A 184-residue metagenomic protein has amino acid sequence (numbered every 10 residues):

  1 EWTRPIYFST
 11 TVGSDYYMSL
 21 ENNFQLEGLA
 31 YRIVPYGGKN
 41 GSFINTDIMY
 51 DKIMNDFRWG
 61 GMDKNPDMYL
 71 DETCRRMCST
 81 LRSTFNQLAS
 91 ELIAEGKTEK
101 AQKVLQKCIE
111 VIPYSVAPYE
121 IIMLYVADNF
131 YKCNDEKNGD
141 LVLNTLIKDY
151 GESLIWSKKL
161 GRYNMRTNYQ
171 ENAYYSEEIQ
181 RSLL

Functional and structural regions predicted by a protein language model:
E1-L184: ER/secretory pathway lumenal C-terminal domains and tails of membrane proteins involved in glycoprotein biogenesis
